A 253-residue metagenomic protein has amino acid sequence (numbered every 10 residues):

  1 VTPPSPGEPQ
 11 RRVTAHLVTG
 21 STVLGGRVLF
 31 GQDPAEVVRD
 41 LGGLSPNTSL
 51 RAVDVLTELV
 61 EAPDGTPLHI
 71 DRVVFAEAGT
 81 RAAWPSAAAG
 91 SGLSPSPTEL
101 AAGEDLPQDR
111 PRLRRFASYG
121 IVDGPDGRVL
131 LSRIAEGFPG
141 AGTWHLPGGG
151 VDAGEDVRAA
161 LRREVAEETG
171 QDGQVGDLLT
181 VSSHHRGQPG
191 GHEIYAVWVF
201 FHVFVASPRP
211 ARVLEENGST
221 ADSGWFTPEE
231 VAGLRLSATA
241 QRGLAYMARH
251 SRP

Functional and structural regions predicted by a protein language model:
V1-L29, E104-W144, G173, D177: N-terminal strand-loop-strand
V1-P67: Ordered, small/hydrophobic-rich secondary-structure cores
V1-P9, E58-I121: Acidic, metal-coordinating catalytic segment for phosphate/diphosphate chemistry, firing primarily on the Nudix
R27-R51, L146-L179: The catalytic Nudix box helix
D64-I70, R110-R114, T143, G191-V197 (+1 more regions): A generic structural micro-feature
V74-A76, V122, F200-F204, G224-T227: Short, well-ordered beta-strand micro-motif
I194-R209: Phosphate/ribose-recognition catalytic cores of enzymes acting on nucleotide-derived substrates
V231-A232: A generic structural signal for short hydrophobic patches within well-formed alpha-helices
